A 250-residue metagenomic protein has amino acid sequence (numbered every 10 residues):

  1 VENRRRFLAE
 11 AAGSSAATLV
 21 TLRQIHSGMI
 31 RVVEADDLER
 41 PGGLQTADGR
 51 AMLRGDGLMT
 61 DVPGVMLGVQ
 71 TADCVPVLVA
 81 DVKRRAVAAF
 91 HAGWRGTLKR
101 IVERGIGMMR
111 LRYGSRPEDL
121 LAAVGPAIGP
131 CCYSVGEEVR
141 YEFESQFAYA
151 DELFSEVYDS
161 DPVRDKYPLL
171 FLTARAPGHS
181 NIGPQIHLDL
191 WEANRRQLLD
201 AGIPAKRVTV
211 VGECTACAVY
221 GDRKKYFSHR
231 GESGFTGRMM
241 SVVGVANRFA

Functional and structural regions predicted by a protein language model:
V1-A250: Active-site microenvironment for binding and transforming phosphate-containing groups
